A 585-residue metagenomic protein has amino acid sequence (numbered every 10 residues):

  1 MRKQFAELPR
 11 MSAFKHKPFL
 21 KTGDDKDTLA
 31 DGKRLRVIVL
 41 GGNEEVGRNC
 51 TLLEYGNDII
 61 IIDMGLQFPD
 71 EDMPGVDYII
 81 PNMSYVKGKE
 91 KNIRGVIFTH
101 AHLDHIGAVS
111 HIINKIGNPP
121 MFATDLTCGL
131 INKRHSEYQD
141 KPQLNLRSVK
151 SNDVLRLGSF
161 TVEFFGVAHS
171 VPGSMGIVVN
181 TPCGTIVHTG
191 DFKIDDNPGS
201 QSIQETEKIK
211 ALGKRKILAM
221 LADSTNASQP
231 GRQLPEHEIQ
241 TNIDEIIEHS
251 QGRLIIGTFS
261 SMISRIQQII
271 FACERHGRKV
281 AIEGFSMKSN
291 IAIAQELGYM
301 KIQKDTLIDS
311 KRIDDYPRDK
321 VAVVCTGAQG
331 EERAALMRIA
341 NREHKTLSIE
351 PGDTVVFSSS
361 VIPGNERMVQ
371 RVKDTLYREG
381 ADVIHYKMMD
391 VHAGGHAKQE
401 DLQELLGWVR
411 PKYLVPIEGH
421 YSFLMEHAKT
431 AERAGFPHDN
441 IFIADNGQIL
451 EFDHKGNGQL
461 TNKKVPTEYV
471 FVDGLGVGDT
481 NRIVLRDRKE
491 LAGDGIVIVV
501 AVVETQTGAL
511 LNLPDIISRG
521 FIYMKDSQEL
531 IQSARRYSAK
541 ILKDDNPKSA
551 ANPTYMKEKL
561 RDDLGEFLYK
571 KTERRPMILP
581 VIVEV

Functional and structural regions predicted by a protein language model:
M1-F14, F436, I441-G447: Charged, compositionally biased non-catalytic regions
Q4-I97, H102-D315, A334-S348, R367-R371: His/Asp/Glu-rich metal-coordinating catalytic cores of metallo-dependent phosphodiesterases/hydrolases acting on
H135, A431, L568: Conserved hydrophobic residues forming the short capping helix/wall of the S-adenosyl-L-methionine
K150, D445, R574-I578: Short Gly/Ser/Thr- and Asp/Glu-enriched loop/turn motifs at secondary-structure junctions
S159, S174-G176, K320, D494-I498 (+1 more regions): Broad gene-expression machinery/nucleic-acid interaction feature
S228-S358, I362-A550, K557, D562: Hard-cation-handling environments
S549-V585: C-terminal tails and terminal domains of large nucleic-acid-associated and other macromolecular-machine proteins
